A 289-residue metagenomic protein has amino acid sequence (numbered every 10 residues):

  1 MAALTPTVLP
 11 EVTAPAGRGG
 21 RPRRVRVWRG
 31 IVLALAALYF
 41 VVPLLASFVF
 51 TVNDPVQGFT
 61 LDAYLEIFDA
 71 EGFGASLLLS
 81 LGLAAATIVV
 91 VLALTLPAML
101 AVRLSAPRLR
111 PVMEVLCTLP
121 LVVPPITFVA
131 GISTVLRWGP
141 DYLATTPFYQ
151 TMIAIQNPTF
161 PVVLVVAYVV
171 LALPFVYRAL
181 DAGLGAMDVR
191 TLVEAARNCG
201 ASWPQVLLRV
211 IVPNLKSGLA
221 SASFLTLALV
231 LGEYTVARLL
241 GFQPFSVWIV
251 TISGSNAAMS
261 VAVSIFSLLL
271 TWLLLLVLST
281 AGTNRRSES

Functional and structural regions predicted by a protein language model:
M1-R23: Short, Lys/Arg-rich, polar N-terminal cytosolic tail immediately upstream of the first transmembrane signal-anchor
A3, A281-S289: Short, charged juxtamembrane terminal tails flanking transmembrane helices
R24-V56, A70-G185, V210, N214-Y234 (+2 more regions): Membrane-water interface segments at the C-terminal ends of transmembrane alpha-helices in multi-pass inner-membrane
V56-D69, L240-S253: Short hydrophobic, aromatic-rich alpha-helical segments embedded in or entering the lipid bilayer of multi-pass
D181-L192, W203: Membrane-helix/interface signature in polytopic inner-membrane proteins
A196: The alpha-helix within a helix-turn-helix
C199-G200, P213: Glycine/proline-centered hinge or cleavage motifs at structural transition points of membrane proteins
W203-V206, Q243: Gly/Pro- and small hydrophobic-enriched strand-loop and loop-to-helix capping segments that sit at the rims
